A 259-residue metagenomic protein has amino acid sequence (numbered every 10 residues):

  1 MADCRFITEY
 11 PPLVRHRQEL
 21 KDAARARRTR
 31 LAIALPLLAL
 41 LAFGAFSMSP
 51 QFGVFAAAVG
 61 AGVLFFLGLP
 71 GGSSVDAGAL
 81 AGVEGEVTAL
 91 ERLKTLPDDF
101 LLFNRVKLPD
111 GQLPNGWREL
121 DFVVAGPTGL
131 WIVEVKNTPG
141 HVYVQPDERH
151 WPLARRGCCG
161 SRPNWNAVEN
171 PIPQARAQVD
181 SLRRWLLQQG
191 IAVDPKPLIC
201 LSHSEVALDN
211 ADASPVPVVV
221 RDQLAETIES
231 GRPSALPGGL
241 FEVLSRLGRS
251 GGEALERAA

Functional and structural regions predicted by a protein language model:
M1-R118, A125-L130, K136-V144, R155-A259: Surface-exposed interaction regions that form or flank ligand-binding interfaces
E148: Histidine-centered catalytic/metal-coordination loop motif
W151-P152: Histidine/lysine/aspartate-rich catalytic loop segments that bind and position anionic ligands
